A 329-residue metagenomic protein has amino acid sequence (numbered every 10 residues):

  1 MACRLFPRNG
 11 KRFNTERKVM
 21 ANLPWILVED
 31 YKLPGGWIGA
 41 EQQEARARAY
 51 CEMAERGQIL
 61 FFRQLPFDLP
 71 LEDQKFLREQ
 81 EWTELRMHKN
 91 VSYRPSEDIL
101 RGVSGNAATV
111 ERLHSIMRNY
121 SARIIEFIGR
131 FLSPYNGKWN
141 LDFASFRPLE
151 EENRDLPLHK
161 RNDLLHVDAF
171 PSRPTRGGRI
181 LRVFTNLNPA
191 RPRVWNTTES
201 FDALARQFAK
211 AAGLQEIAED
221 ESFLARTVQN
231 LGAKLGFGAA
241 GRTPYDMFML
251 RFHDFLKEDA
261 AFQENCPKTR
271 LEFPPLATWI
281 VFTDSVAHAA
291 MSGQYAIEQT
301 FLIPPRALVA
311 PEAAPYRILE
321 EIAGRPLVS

Functional and structural regions predicted by a protein language model:
R4-F127, F131, R270, T278: N-terminal auxiliary "cap/dimerization" subdomain that precedes the catalytic jelly-roll/cupin core of mononuclear
P34-R46, L156-D168, L256-E264: Short linear interaction motifs
A47-Y50, V167-P174, A289: Catalytic micro-motifs at enzyme active sites that drive phosphoryl/nucleotidyl and oxygen chemistry
E84-S96, A203-E221, E321-S329: Short, cationic low-complexity segments
F127-D168: Extended, Lys/Arg-enriched charged tracts that mediate electrostatic binding to polyanionic substrates
R176-A190: Short, conserved beta-strand element in jelly-roll/cupin
P192-A277: Double-stranded beta-helix
W195-N196, F252-S329: Catalytic core of Fe(II)/2-oxoglutarate
